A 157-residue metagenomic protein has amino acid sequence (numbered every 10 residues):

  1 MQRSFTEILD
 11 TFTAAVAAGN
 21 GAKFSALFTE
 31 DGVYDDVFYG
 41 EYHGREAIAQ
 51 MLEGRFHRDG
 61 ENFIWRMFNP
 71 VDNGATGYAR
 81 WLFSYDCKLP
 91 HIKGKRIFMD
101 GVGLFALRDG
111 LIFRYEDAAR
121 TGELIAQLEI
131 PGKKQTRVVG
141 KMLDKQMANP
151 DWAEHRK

Functional and structural regions predicted by a protein language model:
M1-E30, T136, K145-K157: Short, low-complexity N-terminal intrinsically disordered segments enriched in polar/charged residues
S4, F56-K157: A beta-strand edge to alpha-helix "cap/lid" segment located at domain peripheries
L9, F28, M51, I97-F105: A generic structural signal for ordered secondary structure
F12, F28, Y34, Y39 (+2 more regions): Aromatic side chains
G19, G44, G101-G103: Glycine-centered flexibility sites
G21-S25, T29-A75: A solvent-exposed, acidic/Ser-Thr-rich amphipathic alpha-helical stretch
